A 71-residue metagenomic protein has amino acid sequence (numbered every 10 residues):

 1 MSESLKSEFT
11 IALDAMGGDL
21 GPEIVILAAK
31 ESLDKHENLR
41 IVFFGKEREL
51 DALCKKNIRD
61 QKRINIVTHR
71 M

Functional and structural regions predicted by a protein language model:
M1-M71: Contiguous, glycine/small-aliphatic-enriched amphipathic segments in soluble metabolic enzymes
